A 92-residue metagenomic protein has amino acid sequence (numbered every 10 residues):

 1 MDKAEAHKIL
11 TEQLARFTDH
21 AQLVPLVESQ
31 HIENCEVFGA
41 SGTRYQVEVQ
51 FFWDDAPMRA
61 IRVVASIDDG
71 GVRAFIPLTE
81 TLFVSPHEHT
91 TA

Functional and structural regions predicted by a protein language model:
M1-A92: Flexible, low-complexity segments enriched in proline/glycine/serine and punctuated by aromatic residues
